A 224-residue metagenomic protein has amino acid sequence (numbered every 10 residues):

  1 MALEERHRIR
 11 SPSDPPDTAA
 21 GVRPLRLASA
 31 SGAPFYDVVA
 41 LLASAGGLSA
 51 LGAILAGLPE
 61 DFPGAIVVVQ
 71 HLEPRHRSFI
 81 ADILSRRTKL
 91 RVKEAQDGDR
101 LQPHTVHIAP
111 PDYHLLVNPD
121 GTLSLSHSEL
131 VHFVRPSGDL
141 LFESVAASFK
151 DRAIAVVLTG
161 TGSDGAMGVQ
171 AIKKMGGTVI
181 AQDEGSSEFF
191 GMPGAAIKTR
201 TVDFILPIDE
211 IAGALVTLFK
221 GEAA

Functional and structural regions predicted by a protein language model:
M1-A224: Strand-loop microenvironment adjacent to phosphate/nucleotide-handling motifs in alpha/beta enzyme folds
